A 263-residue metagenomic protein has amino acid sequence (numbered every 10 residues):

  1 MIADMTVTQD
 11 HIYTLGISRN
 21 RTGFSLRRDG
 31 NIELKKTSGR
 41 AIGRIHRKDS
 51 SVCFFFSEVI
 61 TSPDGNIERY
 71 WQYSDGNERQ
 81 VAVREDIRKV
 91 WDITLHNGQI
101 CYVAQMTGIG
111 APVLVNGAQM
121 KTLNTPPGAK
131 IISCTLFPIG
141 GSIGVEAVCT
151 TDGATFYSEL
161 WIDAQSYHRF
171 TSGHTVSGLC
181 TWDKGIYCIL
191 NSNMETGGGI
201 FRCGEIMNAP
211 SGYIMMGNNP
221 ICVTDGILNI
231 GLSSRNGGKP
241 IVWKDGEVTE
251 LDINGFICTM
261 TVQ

Functional and structural regions predicted by a protein language model:
M1-R21, E33: Acidic/polar, low-complexity intrinsically disordered N-terminal segments immediately downstream of a Sec signal
I2-V7, G39-S50, D86-H96, G128-I139 (+3 more regions): Repeated scaffold domains used in trafficking and secretory/extracellular systems, primarily beta-propellers
D10-S18, S51-T61, Q99-Q105, G141-T150 (+2 more regions): Short beta-strand elements that form the blades of beta-propeller/WD-repeat-like and other beta-sheet-rich scaffold
G16-I17, G30, F56-E58, G76 (+10 more regions): Periodic glycine anchor positions in long extracellular repeat architectures
N20-S25, T61-W71, G108-V113, T151-E159 (+2 more regions): Structural motif
G30-K36, N77-R84, Q119-P126, Q165-T171 (+2 more regions): A short beta-strand motif characteristic of beta-propeller blades
T135-F137, T151, F156-R202: Eukaryotic tandem repeat interaction scaffolds
G238-Q263: Blade-level signature of beta-propeller repeat domains, shared across WD40, Kelch, NHL, RCC1 and BNR/Asp-box propellers
